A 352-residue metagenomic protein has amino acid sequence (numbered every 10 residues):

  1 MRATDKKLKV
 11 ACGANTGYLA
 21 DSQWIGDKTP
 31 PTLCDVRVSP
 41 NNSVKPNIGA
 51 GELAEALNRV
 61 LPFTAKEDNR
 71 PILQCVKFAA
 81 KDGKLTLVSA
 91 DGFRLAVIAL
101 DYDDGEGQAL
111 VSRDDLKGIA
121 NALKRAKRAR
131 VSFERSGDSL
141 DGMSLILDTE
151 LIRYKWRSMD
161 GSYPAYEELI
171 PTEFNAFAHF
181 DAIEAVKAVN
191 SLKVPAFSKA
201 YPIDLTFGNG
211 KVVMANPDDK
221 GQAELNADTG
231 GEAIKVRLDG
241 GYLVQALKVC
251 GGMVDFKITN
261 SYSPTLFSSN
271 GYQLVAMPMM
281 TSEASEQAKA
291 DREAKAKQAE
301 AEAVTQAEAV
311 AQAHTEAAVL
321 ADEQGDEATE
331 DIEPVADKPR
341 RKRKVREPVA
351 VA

Functional and structural regions predicted by a protein language model:
M1-A352: Structural preference for solvent-exposed beta-strand-turn elements and adjacent flexible terminal/loop segments within
